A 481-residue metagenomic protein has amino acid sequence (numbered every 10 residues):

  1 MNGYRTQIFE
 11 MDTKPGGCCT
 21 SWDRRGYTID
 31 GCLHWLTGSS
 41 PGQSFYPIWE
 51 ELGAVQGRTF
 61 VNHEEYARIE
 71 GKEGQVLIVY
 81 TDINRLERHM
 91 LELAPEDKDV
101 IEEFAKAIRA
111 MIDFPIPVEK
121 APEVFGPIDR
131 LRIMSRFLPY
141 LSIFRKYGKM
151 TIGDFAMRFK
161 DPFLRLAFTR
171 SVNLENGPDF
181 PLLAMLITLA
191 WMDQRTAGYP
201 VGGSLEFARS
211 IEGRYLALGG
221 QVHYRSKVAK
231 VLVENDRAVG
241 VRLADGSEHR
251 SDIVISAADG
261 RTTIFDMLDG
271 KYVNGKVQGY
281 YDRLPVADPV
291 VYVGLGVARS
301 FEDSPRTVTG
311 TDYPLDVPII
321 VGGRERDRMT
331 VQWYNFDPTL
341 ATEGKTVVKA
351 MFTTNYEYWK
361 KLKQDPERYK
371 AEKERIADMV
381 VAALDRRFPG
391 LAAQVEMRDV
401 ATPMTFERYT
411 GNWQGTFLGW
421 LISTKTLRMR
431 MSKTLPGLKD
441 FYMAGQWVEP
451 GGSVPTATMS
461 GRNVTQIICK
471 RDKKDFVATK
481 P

Functional and structural regions predicted by a protein language model:
M1-D113: N-terminal glycine-rich phosphate/pyrophosphate-binding loop and immediately adjacent elements
L33, Q446-C469: A conserved FAD-binding loop/helix module that cradles the flavin
N62, Y224-S226: Short loop/edge segments at beta-strand edges and connector loops that shape dinucleotide/nucleotide cofactor-binding
R109-L218, R225, Y409-T424: Active-site/ligand-binding neighborhood in enzyme catalytic cores
D161-E175, R326, T330, R386 (+1 more regions): A glycine-rich dinucleotide-binding beta-alpha-beta segment and adjacent secondary-structure elements that constitute
Y199, A229-T342: Mid-domain catalytic core of redox enzymes that form a hydrophobic substrate pocket/lid adjacent to a catalytic redox
V233, C469-P481: Active-site-proximal substrate-binding core of FAD-dependent oxidoreductases
A298-M404: C-terminal segments that line or cap access tunnels to active or ligand-binding sites in enzymes and enzyme-associated
